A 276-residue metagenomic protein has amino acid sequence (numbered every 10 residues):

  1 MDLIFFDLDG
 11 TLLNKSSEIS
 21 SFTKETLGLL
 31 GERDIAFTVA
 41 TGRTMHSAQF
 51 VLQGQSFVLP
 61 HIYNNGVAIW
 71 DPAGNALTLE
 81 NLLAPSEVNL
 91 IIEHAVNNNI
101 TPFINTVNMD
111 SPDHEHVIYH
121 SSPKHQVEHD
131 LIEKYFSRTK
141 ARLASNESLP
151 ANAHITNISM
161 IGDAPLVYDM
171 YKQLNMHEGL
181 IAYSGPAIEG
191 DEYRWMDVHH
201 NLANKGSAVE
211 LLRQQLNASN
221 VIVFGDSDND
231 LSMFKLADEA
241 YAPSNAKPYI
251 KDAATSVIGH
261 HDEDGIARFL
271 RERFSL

Functional and structural regions predicted by a protein language model:
M1, D7, S20, W195-L276: Mg2+-dependent phosphoryl-transfer enzymes with acidic/Ser/Thr/Gly-rich catalytic loops
D2-F5, F22-I35, M176-H177, Q215: A short, Lys/Arg-enriched amphipathic alpha-helix followed by its capping loop at the start of a domain
E18-H129: Active-site phosphate-binding/coordination module
T23, A48-L52, M170, I250 (+1 more regions): Hydrophobic packing residues within well-ordered alpha-helices of enzyme cores
L30, A95, L174-N175, R213 (+1 more regions): A generic structural signal for well-ordered alpha-helical segments
Q55-F57, N65, H177-E178, L236-A237 (+1 more regions): Short, structured coil segments at secondary-structure junctions
N108-I222, D228, M233: Conserved acidic, metal-coordinating active-site core of Asp-based, Mg2+-dependent phosphoryl-transfer enzymes
